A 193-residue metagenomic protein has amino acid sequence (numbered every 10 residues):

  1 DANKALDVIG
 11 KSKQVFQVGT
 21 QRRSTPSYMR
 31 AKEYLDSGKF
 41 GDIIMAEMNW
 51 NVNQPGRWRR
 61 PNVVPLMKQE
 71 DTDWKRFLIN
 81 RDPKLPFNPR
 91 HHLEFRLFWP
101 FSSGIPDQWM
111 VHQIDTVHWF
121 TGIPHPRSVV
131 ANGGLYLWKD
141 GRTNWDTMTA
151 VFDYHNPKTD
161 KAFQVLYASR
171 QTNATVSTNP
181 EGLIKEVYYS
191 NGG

Functional and structural regions predicted by a protein language model:
D1-S24, G38: Beta-strand-loop-alpha-helix segment that lines the small-molecule cofactor/substrate pocket of alpha/beta enzymes
M29-R30, D42, E47-N51, G56-G193: Contiguous beta-strand/loop segments that form the cofactor/metal-binding neighborhood of enzyme cores
